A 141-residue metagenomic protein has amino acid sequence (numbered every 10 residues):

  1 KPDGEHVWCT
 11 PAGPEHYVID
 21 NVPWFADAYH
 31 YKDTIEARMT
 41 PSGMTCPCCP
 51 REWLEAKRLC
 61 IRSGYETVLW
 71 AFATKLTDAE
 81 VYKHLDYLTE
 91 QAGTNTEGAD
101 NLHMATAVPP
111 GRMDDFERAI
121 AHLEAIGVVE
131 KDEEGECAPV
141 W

Functional and structural regions predicted by a protein language model:
E5-H16: Short, basic/aromatic beta-hairpin or loop at an interaction surface
H16-F25: Short alpha-helix capping/helix-loop boundary micro-motifs
P41-C60: Short, Lys/Arg- and Gly-enriched loop/turn segments at beta-strand edges
K57-L76, L102-T106: Short glycine-/aliphatic-rich beta-strand segments at the starts of folded cytosolic domains
F72-G93, D114-I120: Short amphipathic alpha-helix segments
T96-W141: Structured core of small recognition/catalytic domains
